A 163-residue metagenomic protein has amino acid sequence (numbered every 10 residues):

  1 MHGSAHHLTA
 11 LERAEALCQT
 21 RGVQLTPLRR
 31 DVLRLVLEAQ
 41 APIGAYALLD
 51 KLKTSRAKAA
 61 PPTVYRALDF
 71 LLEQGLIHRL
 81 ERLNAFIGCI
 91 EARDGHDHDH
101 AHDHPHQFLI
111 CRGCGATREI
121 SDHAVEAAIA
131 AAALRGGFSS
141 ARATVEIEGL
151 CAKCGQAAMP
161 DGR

Functional and structural regions predicted by a protein language model:
L8-G22: Short, Lys/Arg-enriched N-terminal segment that forms or immediately precedes the first helix of a structured domain
R21-V23, L37-P42, T54-S55: Short helix-capping/hinge SLiMs at alpha-helix to coil transitions
L25-L28: Short helix-coil-helix linker/hinge
R30-L35: Pre-recognition alpha-helix immediately N-terminal to the DNA-recognition helix within helix-turn-helix or winged-helix
A47-K53, V64: A short acidic, leucine-rich amphipathic alpha-helix
V64-Q74: Basic amphipathic alpha-helical segments that dock to polyanions
E73-R163: Non-DNA-binding regulatory cores of transcription-related proteins, predominantly C-terminal effector-binding
